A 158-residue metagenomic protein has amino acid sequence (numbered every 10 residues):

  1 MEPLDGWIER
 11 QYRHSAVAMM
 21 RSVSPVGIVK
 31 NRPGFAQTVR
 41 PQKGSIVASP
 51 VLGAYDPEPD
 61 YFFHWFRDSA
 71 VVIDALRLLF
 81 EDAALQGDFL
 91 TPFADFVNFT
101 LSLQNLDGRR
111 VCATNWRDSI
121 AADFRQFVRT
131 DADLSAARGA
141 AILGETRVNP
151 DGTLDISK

Functional and structural regions predicted by a protein language model:
M1-E9, L79-V97: Structural helix-adjacent loops and short alpha-helical linkers that scaffold large soluble proteins
M1-H64, F99, L103-P150: Low-complexity, Ser/Thr/Pro/Gly-enriched N-terminal "stalk/linker" regions
E58-F63, Q86-G87, I156: Short, charged/polar micro-motifs that form catalytic or ligand-binding hotspots
H64-L78, L90-A94, K158: Well-ordered alpha-helical segments within folded domains of soluble proteins
I73-A84, V97-G108: A generic secondary-structure signal for well-formed alpha-helical elements
P150-K158: Short, intrinsically disordered, charge-balanced linker/junction segments flanking boundaries in proteins
